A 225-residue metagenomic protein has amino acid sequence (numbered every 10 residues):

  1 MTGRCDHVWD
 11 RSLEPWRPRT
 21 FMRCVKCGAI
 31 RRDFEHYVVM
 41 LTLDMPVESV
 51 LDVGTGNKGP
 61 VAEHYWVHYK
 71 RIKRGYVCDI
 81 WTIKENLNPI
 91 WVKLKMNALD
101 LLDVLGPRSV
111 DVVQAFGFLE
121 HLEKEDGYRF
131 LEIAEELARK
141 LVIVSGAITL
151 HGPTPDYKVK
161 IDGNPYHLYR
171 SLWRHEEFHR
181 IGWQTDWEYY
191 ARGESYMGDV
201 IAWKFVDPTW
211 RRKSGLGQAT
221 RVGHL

Functional and structural regions predicted by a protein language model:
M1-R108, V112-Q114, Y128-E132, N164-L168 (+4 more regions): Conserved N-terminal segment of class I S-adenosyl-L-methionine
W81-T82, A147-H151: Short beta-alpha junction loops
N88-I90, P153-K158: Short aromatic-enriched loop/helix-cap "lid" or pocket-rim segments at secondary-structure transitions that line
Q114-H121: Short catalytic micro-motifs in class I SAM-dependent methyltransferases
L122-I133, L137: A short, conserved alpha-helix within the catalytic core of class I
A138-T149: Conserved beta-strand signature within the Rossmann-like core of class I S-adenosyl-L-methionine
Y157-H179: Conserved Class I S-adenosyl-L-methionine
W173-A191: A SAM-dependent methyltransferase catalytic signature shared across enzymes that methylate proteins
